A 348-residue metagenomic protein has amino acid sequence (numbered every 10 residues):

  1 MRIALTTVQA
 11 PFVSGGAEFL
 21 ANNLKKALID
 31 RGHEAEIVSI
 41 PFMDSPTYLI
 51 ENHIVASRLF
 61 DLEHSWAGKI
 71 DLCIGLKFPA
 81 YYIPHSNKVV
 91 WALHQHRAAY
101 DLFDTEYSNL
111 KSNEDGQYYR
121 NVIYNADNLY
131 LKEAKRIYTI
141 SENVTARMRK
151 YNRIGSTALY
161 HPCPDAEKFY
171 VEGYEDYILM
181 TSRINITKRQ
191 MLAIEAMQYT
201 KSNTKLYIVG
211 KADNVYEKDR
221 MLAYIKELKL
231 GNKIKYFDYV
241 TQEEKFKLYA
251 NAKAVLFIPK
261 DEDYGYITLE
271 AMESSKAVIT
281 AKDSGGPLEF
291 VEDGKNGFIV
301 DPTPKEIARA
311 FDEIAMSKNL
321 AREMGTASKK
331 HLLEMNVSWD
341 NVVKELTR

Functional and structural regions predicted by a protein language model:
S108, N113-I137, T145: Membrane-proximal helix-turn-helix segments that form the acceptor-binding/catalytic region of lipid-linked
Y170-K188, I194-K201, L206-I208: Conserved donor-binding/catalytic core segment of Leloir-type glycosyltransferases
K218-V240: Nucleotide-activated donor-binding/catalytic signature segment of Leloir-type glycosyltransferases, i.e., the conserved
Y239-V240, K247-A252: Short alpha-helical donor nucleotide-sugar binding micro-motif in glycosyltransferases
K260: Aromatic "clamp/platform" in nucleotide-sugar-dependent glycosyltransferases that forms part of the donor/acceptor
A277-A281: Short hydrophobic beta-strand element within catalytic cores of glycosyltransferases and related nucleotide-activated
E292-G294, F298-K305, E313-K318: Conserved acidic donor-binding segment of nucleotide-sugar-dependent glycosyltransferases
E306, E313, L320-M335, N341: A short, well-ordered alpha-helix in the C-terminal region of glycosyltransferases
